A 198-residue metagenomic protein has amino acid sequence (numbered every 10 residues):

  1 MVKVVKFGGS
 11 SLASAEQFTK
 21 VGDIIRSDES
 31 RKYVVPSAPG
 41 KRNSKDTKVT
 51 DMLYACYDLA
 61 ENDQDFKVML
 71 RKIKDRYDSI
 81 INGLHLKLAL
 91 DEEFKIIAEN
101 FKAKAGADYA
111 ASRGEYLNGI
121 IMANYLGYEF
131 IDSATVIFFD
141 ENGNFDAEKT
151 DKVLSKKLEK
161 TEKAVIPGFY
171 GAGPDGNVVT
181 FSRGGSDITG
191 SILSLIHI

Functional and structural regions predicted by a protein language model:
M1-I196: Nucleotide/pyrophosphate-binding catalytic subdomain
